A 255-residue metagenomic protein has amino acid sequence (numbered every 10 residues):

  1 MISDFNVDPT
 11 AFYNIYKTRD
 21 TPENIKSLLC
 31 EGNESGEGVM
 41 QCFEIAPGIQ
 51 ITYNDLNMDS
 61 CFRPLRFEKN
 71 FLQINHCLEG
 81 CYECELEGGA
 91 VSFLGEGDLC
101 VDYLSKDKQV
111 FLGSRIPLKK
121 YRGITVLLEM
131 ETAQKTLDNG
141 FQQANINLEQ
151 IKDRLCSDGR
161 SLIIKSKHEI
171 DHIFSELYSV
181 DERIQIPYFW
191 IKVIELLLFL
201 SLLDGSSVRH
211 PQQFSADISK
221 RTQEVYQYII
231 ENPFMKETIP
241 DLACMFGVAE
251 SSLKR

Functional and structural regions predicted by a protein language model:
M1-K69: N-terminal low-complexity or simple alpha-helical regulatory segments that function as activation/interaction modules
M40-Q41, C61-L65, G88-G89, V110-I116: Catalytic micro-motifs at enzyme active sites that drive phosphoryl/nucleotidyl and oxygen chemistry
Y53-D55, Q73-N75, R122-E129: Short hydrophobic beta-strand segments that form the core of ligand-binding sensory/regulatory domains
E68-A90, G97-L99, E129-M130: Glycine- and acidic-residue-biased ligand/ion/polar-headgroup-sensing regions
E85, L94-S215, I239-P240, C244-E250: Alpha-helical bundle regulatory/interaction domains
I218-Y226: Short, leucine-enriched amphipathic alpha-helices that occur as contiguous helical runs
N232-K236: Short helix/strand-capping hinge loops at secondary-structure junctions that flank key functional elements
